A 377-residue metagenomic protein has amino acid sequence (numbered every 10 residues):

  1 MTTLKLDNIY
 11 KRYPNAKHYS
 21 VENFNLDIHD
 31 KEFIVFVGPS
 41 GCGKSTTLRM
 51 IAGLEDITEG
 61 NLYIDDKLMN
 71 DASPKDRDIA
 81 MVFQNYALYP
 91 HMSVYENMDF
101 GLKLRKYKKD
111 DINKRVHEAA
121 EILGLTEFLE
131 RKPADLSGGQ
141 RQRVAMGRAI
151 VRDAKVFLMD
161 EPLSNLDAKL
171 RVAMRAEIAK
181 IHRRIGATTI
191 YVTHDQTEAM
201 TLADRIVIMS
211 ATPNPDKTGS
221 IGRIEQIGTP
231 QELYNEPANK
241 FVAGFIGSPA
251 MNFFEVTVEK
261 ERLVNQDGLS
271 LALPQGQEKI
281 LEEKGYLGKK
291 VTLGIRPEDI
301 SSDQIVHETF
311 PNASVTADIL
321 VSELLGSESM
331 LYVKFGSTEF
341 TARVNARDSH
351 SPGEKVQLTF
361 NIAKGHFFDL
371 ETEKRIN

Functional and structural regions predicted by a protein language model:
M1-L6, K11-N23, D27, D56 (+2 more regions): A short, flexible loop at the N-terminus of ABC-type nucleotide-binding domains that lies
F24-V35, Y89: Pre-Walker A (P-loop) beta-loop-beta motif of ABC nucleotide-binding domains
V37-P39: The feature captures the beta-strand-to-loop junction immediately N-terminal to the Walker
A52: Helix-to-loop junction immediately C-terminal to a conserved catalytic motif
T58-N61, D111, G365: Conserved coupling/switch loops of ABC nucleotide-binding domains, chiefly the family-specific signature
G60-L68: Conserved ABC transporter NBD signature motif
P74-A80, Q84, L88-F241: ABC ATPase nucleotide-binding domains
D267-I319, D348-N377: Glycine/charge-rich catalytic "coupling/switch" loops of P-loop NTPases
